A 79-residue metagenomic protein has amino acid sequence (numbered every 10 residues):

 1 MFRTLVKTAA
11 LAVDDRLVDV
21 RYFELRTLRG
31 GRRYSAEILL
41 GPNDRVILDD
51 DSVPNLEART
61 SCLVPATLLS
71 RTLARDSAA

Functional and structural regions predicted by a protein language model:
M1-V20, A78-A79: Negatively charged, low-complexity tracts enriched in Asp/Glu with abundant Ser/Thr
L11-A12, G31, A36, D76: Intrinsically disordered and other compositionally biased segments
D19-L48: A short, structured beta-strand/loop element
P42-A79: Mixed-charge, Lys/Arg-enriched low-complexity segments
